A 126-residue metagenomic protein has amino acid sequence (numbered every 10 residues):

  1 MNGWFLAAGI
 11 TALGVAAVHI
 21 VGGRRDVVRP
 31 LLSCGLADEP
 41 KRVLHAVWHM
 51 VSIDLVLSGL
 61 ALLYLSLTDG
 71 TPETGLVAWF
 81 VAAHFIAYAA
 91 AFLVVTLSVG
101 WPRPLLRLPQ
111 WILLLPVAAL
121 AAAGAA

Functional and structural regions predicted by a protein language model:
M1-L13, T74-V81: Interfacial segments of alpha-helical transmembrane regions
N2, T74-V77, G100-I112: Non-cytosolic membrane-interface motifs at loop->transmembrane helix junctions
G3, Y64-T68, A119-A126: Juxtamembrane boundary at the C-terminal end of a transmembrane helix
A7-V18, L106-V117: Alpha-helical transmembrane segments of integral membrane proteins, especially early/N-terminal helices
I10, G14, V18-D26, L36-L67 (+1 more regions): Core segments of alpha-helical transmembrane spans in multipass integral membrane proteins
V51, A78-F92, W111-V117: Hydrophobic alpha-helical membrane segments
G59-W79, T96-G100: Juxtamembrane helix-break-helix junctions at the cytosolic face of small multi-pass alpha-helical membrane proteins
A90-R107, A121-A126: Membrane-helix boundary connector in multi-pass membrane proteins
